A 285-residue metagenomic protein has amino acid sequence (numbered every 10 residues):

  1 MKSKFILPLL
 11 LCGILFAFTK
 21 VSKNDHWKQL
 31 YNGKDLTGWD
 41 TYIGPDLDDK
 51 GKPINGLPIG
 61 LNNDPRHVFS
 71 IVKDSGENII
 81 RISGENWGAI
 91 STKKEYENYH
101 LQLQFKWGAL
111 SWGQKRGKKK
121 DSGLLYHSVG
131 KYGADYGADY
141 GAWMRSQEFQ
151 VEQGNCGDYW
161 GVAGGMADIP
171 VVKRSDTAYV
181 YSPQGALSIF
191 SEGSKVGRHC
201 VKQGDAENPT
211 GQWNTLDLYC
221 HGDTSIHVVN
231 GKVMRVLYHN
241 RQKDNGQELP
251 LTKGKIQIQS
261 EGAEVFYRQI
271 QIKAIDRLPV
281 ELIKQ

Functional and structural regions predicted by a protein language model:
M1-N24: Bacterial Sec-dependent N-terminal signal peptides
T19-Q285: Carbohydrate-interacting regions of secretory-pathway proteins
